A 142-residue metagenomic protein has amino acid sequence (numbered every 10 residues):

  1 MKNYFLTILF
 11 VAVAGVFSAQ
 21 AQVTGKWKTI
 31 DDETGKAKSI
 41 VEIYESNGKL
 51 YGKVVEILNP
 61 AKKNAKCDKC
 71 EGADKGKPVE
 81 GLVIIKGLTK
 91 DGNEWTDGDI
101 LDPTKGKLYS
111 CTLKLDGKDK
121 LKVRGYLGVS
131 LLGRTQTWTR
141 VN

Functional and structural regions predicted by a protein language model:
M1-Q22: Bacterial Sec-dependent N-terminal signal peptides
A21-K26, D91-G98, D119-K122: Short, hydrophobic/aromatic-rich segments at coil-to-beta transitions
Q22-K36, T135-V141: K/E-rich alpha-helical interaction surfaces of small helical-bundle regulatory domains
D31, K36-L101, L108-Y109: Central antiparallel beta-sheet cores of small beta-barrel/beta-sandwich binding domains
D32-T34, P103, K114, G128-V129: Short polar/acidic secondary-structure junctions
K36-I40, G106-S110, R124, L132-T135: Short, surface-exposed coil-to-beta transition loops
E45, K90, L115-D116, R140: Generic beta-strand structural signal
K118-K120, L127-N142: Edge beta-strand at a domain terminus
